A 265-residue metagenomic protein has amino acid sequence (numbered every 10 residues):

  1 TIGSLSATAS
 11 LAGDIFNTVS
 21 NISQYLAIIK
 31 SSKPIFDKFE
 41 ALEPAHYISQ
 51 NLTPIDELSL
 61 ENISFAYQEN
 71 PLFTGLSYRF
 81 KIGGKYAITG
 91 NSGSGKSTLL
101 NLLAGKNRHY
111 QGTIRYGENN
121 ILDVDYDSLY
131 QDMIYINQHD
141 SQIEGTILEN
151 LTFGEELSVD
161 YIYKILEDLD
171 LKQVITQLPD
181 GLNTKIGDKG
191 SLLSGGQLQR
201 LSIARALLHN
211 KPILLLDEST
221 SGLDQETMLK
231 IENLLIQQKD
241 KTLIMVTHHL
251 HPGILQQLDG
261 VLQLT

Functional and structural regions predicted by a protein language model:
T8-L42: Cytosolic ends of transmembrane helices, especially the final helix of ABC transmembrane type-1 domains
L58, F73-G75: Conserved structural motif at the start of ABC-family nucleotide-binding domains
T89-N91: The feature captures the beta-strand-to-loop junction immediately N-terminal to the Walker
A104: Helix-to-loop junction immediately C-terminal to a conserved catalytic motif
G112-N120, L129: Conserved ABC transporter NBD signature motif
H139, N150, K185-T265: ABC-family ATPase nucleotide-binding domain "signature/switch" substructure
L148-G187, E232-N233: ABC ATPase nucleotide-binding domain helical subdomain, centered on the C-loop/LSGGQ "ABC signature"
